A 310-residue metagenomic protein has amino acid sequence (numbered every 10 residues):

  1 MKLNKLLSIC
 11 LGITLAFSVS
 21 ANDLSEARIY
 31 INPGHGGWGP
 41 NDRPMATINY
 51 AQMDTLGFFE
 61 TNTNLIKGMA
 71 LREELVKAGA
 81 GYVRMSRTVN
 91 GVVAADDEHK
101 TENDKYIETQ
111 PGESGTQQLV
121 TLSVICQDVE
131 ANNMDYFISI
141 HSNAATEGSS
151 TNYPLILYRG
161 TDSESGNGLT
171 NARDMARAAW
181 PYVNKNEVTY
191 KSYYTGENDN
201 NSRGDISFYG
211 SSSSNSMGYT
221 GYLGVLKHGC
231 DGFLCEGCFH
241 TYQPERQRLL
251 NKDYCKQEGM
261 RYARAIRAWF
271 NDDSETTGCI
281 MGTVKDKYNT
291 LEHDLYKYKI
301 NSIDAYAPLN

Functional and structural regions predicted by a protein language model:
S8-S18: Bacterial N-terminal signal peptides
D23-C126: Active-site histidine-acidic residue metal-binding/catalytic motifs, centered on HxH/HExxH-like signatures
A27-Y30, N41-P44, S142-E147, L157-Y158 (+1 more regions): Active-site-adjacent mobile loop/cap segments within catalytic or ligand-binding domains
N32-H35, S86-N90, I138-A144, R159-D162 (+2 more regions): Active-site-proximal beta-strand/loop segments in catalytic clefts of secreted hydrolases
P40-F58, A144-R173: A short, glycine/acidic-enriched catalytic loop
T121-D135, L157, G221-K227: Mature extracellular/periplasmic domains of secretome proteins
G166-S211: Acidic, glycine-rich loop-and-strand cores that form catalytic or ligand-binding grooves in diverse globular domains
I280, D286-N310: Short, ordered, surface-exposed loop/turn motifs in non-cytosolic proteins
